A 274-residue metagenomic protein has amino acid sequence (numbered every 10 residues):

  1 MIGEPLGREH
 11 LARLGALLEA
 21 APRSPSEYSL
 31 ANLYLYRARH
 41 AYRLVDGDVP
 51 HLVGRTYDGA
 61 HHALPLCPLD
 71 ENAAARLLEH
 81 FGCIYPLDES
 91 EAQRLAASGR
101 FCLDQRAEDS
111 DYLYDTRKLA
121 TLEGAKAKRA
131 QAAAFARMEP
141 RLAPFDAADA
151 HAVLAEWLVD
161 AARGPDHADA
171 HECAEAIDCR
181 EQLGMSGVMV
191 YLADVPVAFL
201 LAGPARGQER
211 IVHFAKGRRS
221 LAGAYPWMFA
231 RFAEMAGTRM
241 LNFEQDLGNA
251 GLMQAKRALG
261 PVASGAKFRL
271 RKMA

Functional and structural regions predicted by a protein language model:
M1-A20, F268: Short, extreme N-terminal leader segments that mark the start of a protein/domain
G3-E4, R23-S26, H40-L44, I84 (+3 more regions): Short secondary-structure junctions
A16-A92, Y114, Y191-R219: Conserved donor-binding loop and adjoining core beta-sheet/short helix segment in diverse acyl/aminoacyl transferases
A92-L103, A255-K256: Short, aromatic/basic amphipathic alpha-helical patches
G99-D166: Acyltransferase donor/substrate-recognition loop-hinge adjacent to the catalytic core
A148, A152-H213: A mid-sequence, solvent-exposed acidic-amphipathic segment
V188-M273: Aromatic (often tryptophan-rich) hydrophobic motifs at membrane interfaces
